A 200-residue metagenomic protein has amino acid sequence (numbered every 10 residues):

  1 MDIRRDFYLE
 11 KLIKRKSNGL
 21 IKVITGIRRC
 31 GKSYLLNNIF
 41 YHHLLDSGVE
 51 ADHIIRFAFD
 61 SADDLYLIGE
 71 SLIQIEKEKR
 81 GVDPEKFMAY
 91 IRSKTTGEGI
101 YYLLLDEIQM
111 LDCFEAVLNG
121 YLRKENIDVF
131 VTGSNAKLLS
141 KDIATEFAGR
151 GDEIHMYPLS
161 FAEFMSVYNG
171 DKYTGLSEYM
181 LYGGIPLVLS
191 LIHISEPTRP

Functional and structural regions predicted by a protein language model:
I3-S17: Pre-Walker A adenine-sensing motif
I24: Hydrophobic anchor at the beta1->P-loop junction of P-loop NTPases
I27: P-loop (Walker A) phosphate-binding loop of NTP-binding proteins
K32: Conserved lysine of the Walker
L35: Hydrophobic positions on the alpha1 helix immediately C-terminal to the Walker A/P-loop
F57-E98: Short glycine-rich substrate-engagement loop in P-loop NTPases that contacts/grips substrate
D128-S134: Structural recognition of the conserved hydrophobic beta-strand(s) that form the central parallel beta-sheet of P-loop
S134-A136, S140-S195: Interdomain motor-coupling "hinge/lid" segment immediately C-terminal to the ATP-binding subdomain of NTP-driven enzymes
